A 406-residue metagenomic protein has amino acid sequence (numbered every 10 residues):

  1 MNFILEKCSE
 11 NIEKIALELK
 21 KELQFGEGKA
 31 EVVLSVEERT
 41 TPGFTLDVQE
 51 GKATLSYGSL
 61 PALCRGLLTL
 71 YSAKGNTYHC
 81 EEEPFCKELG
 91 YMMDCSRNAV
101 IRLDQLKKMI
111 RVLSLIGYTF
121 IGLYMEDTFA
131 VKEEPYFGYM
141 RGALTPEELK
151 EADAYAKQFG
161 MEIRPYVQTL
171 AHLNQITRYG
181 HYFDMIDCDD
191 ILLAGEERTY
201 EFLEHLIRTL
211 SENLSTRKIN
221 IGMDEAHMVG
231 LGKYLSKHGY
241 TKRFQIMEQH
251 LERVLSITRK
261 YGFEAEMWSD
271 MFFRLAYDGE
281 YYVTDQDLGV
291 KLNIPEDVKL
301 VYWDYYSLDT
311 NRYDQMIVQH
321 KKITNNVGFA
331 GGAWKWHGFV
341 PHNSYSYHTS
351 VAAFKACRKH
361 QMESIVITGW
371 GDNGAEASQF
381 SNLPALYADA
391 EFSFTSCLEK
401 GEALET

Functional and structural regions predicted by a protein language model:
M1-K29, S72, E151-A154, G160 (+4 more regions): Substrate-binding groove of N-acetylhexosamine-processing glycoside hydrolases
N2-F3, L17-S56: Short, well-ordered secondary-structure micro-motifs within conserved domains or adaptor modules
N2-I4, Q49-R259, E266, G328-G331 (+2 more regions): Feature activates predominantly on carbohydrate-active enzymes
S9-N11, E38-T40, K52, P61 (+4 more regions): Residues that cap or initiate secondary-structure elements
T41, E50, C86-E88, P295 (+1 more regions): Sequence-level motif detector for i,i+2 pairs with an aromatic at +2
